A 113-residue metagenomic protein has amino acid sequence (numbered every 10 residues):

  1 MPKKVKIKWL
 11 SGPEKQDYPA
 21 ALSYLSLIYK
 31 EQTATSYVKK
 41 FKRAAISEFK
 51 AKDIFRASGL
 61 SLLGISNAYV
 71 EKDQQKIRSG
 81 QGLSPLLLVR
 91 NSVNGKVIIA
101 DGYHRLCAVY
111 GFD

Functional and structural regions predicted by a protein language model:
M1-K42: N-terminal extension/subdomain marker
I28, I65-S66, V109: Low-complexity, intrinsically disordered/propeptide-like segments
K40-A100: Short alpha-helix boundary/capping and kink motifs at helix termini
K76, G111-F112: A generic secondary-structure signal
K96-G111: A sequence-level detector for short glycine-anchored, His/Arg-bearing signature motifs that mark catalytic or binding
